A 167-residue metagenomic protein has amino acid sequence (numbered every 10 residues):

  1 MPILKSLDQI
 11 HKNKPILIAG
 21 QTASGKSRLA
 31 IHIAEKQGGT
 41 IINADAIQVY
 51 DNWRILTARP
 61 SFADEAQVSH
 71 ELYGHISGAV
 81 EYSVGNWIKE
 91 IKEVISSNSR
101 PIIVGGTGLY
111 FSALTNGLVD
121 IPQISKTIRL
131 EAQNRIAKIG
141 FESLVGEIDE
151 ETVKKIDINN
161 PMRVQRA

Functional and structural regions predicted by a protein language model:
M1-R166: Phosphate/pyrophosphate-binding catalytic cores of soluble transferases and nucleic-acid-acting enzymes
